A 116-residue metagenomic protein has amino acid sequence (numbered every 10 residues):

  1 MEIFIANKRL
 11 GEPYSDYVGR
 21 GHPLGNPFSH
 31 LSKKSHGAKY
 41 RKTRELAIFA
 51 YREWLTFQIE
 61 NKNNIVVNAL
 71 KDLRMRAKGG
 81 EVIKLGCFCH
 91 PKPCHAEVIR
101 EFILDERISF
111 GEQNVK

Functional and structural regions predicted by a protein language model:
M1-K116: Catalytic phosphate/metal-binding cores of nucleic-acid and nucleotide-processing enzymes, i.e., regions that mediate
